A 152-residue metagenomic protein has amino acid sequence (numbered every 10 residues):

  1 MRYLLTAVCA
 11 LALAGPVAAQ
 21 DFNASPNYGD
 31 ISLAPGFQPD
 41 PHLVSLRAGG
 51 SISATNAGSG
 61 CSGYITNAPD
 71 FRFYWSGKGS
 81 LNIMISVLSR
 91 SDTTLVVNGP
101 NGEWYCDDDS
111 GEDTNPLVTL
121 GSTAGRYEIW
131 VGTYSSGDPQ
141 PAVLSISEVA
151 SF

Functional and structural regions predicted by a protein language model:
L4-A14: Sec-dependent N-terminal signal peptides
G15-A19: Sec/Tat signal peptide C-region and signal peptidase I cleavage site
Q20-N56, N67-R72, A124-Y127, V131-F152: C-terminal edge strands of extracellular/lumenal beta-sandwich accessory domains
G58-A68, W75-G77, D107-G111: Extracellular beta-rich ligand/substrate-recognition surface
N67-F71, L81, S91-T93, T114 (+1 more regions): A generic structural signal for short beta-strands and their flanking turns/coil linkers
R72-S89, L95, Y127-V131: Hydrophobic beta-strand segments within beta-rich accessory/binding domains
V96-S145: Noncatalytic accessory or regulatory domains flanking protease catalytic cores in secreted, cell-surface, and selected
